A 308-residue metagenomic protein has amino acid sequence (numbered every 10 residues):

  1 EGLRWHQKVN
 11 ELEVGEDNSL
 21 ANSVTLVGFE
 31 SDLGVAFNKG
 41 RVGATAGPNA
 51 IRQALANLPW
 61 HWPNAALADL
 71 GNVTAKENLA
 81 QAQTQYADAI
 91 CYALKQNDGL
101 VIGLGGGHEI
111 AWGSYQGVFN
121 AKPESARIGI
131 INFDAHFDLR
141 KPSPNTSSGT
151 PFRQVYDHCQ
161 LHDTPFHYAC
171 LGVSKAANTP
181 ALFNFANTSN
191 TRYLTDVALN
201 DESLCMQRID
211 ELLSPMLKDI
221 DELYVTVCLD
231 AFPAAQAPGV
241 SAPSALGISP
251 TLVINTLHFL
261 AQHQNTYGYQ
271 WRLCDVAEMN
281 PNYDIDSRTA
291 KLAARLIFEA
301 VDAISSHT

Functional and structural regions predicted by a protein language model:
E1-G28, L33-T308: Conserved alpha-helical scaffold segments that buttress catalytic/binding sites
